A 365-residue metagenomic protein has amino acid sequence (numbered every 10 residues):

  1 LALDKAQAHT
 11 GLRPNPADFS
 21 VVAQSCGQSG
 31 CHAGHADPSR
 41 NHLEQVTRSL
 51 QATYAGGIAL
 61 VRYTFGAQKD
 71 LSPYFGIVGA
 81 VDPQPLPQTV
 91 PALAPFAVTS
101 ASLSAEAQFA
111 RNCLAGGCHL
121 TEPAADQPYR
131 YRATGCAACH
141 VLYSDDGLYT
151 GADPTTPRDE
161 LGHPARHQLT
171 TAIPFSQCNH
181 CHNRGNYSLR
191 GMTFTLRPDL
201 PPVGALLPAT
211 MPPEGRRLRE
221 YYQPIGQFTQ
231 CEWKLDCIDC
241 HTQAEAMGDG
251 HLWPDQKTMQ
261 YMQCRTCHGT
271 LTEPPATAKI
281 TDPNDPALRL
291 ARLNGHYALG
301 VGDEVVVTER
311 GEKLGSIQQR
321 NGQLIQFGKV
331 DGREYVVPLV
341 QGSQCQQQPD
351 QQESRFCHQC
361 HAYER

Functional and structural regions predicted by a protein language model:
A2-Y261, T266-R355, Q359-E364: Extended surface/linker regions that mediate inter-domain or inter-protein docking in multi-component redox
